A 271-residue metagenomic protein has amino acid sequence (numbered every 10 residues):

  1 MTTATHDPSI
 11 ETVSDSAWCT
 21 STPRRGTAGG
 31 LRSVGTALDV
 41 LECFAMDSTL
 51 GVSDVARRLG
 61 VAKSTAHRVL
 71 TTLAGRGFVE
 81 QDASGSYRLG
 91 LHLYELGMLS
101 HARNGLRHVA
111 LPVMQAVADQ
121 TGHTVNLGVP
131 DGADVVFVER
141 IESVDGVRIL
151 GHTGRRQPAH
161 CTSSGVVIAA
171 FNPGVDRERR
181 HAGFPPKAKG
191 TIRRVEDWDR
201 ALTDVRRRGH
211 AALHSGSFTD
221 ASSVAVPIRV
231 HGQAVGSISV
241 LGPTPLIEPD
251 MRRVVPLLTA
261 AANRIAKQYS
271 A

Functional and structural regions predicted by a protein language model:
T2-D7, E11, W18, G146-S217: Short, solvent-exposed recognition segments
T2-R103, R107, Q233, N263-A271: N-terminal helix-turn-helix
G30-V34, G90, R103, R107 (+6 more regions): Short, structured helix-loop boundary elements
G85-G183: Amphipathic alpha-helical effector-binding/dimerization core of metabolite-sensing transcriptional regulators
V195-T203, R208-A211, F218-D220, V235-A271: Juxtadomain coupling helices with adjacent low-complexity linkers
S222-V226: Short hydrophobic beta-strand micro-motif common in sensory/regulatory domains
I228-V230: Sensor-regulatory modules in signal-transduction proteins
